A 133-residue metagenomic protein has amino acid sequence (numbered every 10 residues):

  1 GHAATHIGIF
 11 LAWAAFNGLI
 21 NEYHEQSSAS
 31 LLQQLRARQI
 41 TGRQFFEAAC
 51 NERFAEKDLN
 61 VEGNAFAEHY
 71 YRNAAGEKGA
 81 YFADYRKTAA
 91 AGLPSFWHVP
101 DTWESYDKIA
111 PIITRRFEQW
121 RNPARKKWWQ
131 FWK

Functional and structural regions predicted by a protein language model:
G1, A75, E118-R121: Proteins with a high burden of low-complexity, intrinsically disordered sequence enriched in S/T/G/P/A and R, requiring
G1-F45, A49-C50, K57-D58: N-terminal low-complexity, intrinsically disordered segments
Q39-I112: Amphipathic protein-protein interaction modules
Y106-K126: C-terminal non-catalytic accessory extensions
W128-K133: Short, aromatic- and cysteine-enriched interfacial helices/patches that mediate contacts at lipid membranes
